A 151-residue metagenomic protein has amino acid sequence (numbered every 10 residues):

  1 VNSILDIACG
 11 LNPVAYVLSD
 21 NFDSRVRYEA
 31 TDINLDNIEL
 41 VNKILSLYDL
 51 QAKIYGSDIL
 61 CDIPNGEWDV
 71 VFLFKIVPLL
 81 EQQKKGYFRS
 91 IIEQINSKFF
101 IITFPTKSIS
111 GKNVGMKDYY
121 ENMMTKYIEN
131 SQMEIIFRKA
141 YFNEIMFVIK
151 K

Functional and structural regions predicted by a protein language model:
V1-N12: Conserved class I S-adenosyl-L-methionine
G10-S24: Conserved SAM-binding loop of SAM-dependent methyltransferases across substrates and taxa, primarily the Class I
V14-Y16, W68-Q83: A short SAM/SAH-binding and catalytic strip from SAM-dependent methyltransferases
R27-D32: Conserved SAM-binding motif I beta-strand of class I
N34-D36: Conserved SAM/SAH-binding beta-strand->alpha-helix loop
Y48-I59: Conserved SAM-binding strand-loop segment of SAM-dependent methyltransferases
N96-I109: Conserved beta-strand signature within the Rossmann-like core of class I S-adenosyl-L-methionine
V114-Q132: Short alpha-helix
